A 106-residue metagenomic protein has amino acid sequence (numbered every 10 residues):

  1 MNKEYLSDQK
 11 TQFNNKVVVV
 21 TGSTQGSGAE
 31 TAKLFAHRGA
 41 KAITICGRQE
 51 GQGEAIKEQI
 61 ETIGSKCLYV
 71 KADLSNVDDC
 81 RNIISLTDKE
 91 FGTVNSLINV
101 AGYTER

Functional and structural regions predicted by a protein language model:
M1-V19: Flexible N-terminal pre-Rossmann segment of NAD(P)-dependent oxidoreductases
V17, T24-G26, Q49: Conserved glycine-rich cofactor-binding loop
F35: Aromatic pocket-lining residues of Rossmann-like dinucleotide-binding sites
A40-I56: Conserved glycine-rich Rossmann-like NAD(P)H-binding loop of the short-chain dehydrogenase/reductase
A72-I83: The beta1-alpha1 cofactor-binding region of Rossmann-like NAD(H)/NADP(H)-dependent oxidoreductases
N95-S96: Conserved catalytic-site loops of classical short-chain dehydrogenases/reductases
V100-E105: Conserved NAD(P)H cofactor-binding loop of Rossmann-fold oxidoreductase domains
